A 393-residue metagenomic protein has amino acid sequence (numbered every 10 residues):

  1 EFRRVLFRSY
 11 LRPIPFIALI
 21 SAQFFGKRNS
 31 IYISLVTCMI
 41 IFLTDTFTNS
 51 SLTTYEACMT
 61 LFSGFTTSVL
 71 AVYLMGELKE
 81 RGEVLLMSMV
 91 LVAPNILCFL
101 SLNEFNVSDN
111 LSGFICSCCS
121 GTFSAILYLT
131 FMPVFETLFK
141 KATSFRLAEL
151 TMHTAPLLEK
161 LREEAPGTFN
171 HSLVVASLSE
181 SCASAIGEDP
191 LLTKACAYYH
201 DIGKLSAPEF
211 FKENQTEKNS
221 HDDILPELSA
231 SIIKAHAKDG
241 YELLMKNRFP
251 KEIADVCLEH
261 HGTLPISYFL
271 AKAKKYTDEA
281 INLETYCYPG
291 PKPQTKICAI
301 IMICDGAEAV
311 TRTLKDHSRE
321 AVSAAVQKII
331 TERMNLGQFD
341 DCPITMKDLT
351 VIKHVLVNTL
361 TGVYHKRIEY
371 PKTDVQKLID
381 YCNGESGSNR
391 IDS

Functional and structural regions predicted by a protein language model:
E1-L6: Short, small-residue-biased leader/transition segments that mark boundaries at the very start of proteins
F7-S9, M39-M59, V72-L86, N95-C116: Transmembrane helix-loop junctions at the membrane interface of multipass transporters and ion channels
I14-S30, L70-M75: Generic transmembrane alpha-helix motif of multi-pass integral membrane proteins
L74-K79, L102-N103, A125-A148: Juxtamembrane or sensor-core-proximal signal-transducing alpha helices that couple sensory domains to cytosolic
L91-L100, S112-T137: Alpha-helical membrane-embedded segments
E136-N170: Membrane-proximal helical linkers
P156-R319, S323, E332-L336: Divalent metal-dependent catalytic cores for phosphoryl transfer on phosphate-bearing substrates
M334, Q338-S393: Long, hydrophobic alpha-helical segments that serve as membrane-spanning/inserting helices
